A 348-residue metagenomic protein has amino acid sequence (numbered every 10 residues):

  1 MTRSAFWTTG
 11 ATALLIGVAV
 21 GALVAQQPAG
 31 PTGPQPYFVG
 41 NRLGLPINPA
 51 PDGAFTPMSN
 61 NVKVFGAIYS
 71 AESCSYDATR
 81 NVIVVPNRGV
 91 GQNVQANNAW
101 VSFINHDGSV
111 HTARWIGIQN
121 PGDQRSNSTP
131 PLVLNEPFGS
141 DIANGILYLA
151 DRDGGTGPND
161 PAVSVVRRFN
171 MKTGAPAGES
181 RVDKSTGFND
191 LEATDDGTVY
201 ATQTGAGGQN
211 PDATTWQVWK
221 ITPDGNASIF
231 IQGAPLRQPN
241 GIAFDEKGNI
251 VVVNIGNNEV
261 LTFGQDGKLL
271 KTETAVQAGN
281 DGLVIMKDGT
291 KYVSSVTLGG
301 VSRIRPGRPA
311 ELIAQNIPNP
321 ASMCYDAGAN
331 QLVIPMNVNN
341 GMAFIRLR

Functional and structural regions predicted by a protein language model:
M1-A11: Bacterial N-terminal signal peptides that target proteins for export
G33-M58: Blade/loop signatures of beta-propeller domains
P49-K63, V110-L132, A177-K184, S228-A234: Surface-exposed loop and turn segments in beta-propeller and other repeat-based domains that flank or scaffold
A67-N81, A96-N98, I118-Y148, V182-G207 (+7 more regions): Beta-rich, blade/repeat-based domains predominating in secreted/periplasmic proteins but also intracellular
V85-W115: Beta-propeller domains
G89-N93, G154-P158, A206-N210, N257-E259 (+2 more regions): Short glycine/acidic-enriched loop and turn motifs that connect beta-strands
N97-S102, S164-R167, W216-W219, E259-L261 (+2 more regions): A short loop-to-beta-strand structural motif that recurs across blades of beta-propeller domains
I104-S109, N170-A175, I221-N226, G264-K268 (+2 more regions): Short loop/turn segments that connect beta-strands within beta-propeller blades
